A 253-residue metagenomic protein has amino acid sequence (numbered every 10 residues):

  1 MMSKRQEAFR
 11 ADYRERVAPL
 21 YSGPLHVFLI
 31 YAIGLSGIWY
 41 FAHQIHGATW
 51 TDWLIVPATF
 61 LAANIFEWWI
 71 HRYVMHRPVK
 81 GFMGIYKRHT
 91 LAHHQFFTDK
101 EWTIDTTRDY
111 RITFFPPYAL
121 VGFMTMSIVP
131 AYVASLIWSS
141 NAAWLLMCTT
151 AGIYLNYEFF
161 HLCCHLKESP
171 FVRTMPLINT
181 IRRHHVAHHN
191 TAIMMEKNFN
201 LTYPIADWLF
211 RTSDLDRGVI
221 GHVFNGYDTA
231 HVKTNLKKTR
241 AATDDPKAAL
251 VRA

Functional and structural regions predicted by a protein language model:
M1-G37: Cytosolic-side membrane-entry/anchor segment at the start of a transmembrane helix
S22, H26-I30, W50-A58, W144-C148: Alpha-helical transmembrane segments of integral membrane proteins
P24-A42, Y118-A134: Hydrophobic core of alpha-helical transmembrane segments in multi-pass integral membrane proteins
I33, Y40-F41, I45-G47, L61 (+3 more regions): Short, flexible segments with low predicted structural confidence
W39-L54, Y132-L145: Helix-coil boundary and interhelical linker segments in multi-pass alpha-helical membrane proteins
L54-I70: N-terminal signal-anchor transmembrane alpha helix
I65-Y227: Membrane-embedded catalytic scaffold of the fatty acid hydroxylase/desaturase
D228-A253: A membrane-cytosol interface segment of integral membrane proteins
